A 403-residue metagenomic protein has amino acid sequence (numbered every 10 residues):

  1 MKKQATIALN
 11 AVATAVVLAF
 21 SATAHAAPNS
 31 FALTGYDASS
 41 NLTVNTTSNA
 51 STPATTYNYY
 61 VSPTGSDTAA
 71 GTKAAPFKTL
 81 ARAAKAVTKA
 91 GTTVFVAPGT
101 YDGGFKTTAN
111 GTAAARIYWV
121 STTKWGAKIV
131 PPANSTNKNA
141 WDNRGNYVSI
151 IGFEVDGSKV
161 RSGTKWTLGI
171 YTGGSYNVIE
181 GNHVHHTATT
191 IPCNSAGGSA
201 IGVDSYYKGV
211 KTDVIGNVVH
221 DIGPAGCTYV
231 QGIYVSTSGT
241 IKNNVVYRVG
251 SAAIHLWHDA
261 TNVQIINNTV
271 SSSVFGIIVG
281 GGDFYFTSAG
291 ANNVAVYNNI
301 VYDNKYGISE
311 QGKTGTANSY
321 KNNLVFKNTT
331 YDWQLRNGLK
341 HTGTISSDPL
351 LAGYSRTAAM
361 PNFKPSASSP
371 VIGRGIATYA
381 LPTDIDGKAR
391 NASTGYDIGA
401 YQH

Functional and structural regions predicted by a protein language model:
K2-A22: Gram-negative bacterial Sec-dependent N-terminal signal peptides
A27-R82, T100, T123, L350-T357: Right-handed parallel beta-helix/beta-solenoid
P63-A97, D102, S369, D386 (+2 more regions): Acidic Gly/Asp/Thr-rich repetitive segments characteristic of extracellular carbohydrate-active and adhesion proteins
T64-T68, G99-D102, G111, T123-W125 (+4 more regions): Acidic glycine-/aspartate-rich tracts in secreted/extracellular proteins
P76-F77, F95-P98, N110-T164, I345-Y354: Right-handed parallel beta-helix/beta-spiral solenoid domain characteristic of secreted/periplasmic
G104-G111, K128, T136-N146, S162-G173 (+8 more regions): Glycine-rich beta-solenoid repeat tracts in large extracellular/virion proteins
R116, V120-W125, N146-G157, S175-T189 (+9 more regions): Right-handed parallel beta-helix
G343-Q402: C-terminal accessory segments
